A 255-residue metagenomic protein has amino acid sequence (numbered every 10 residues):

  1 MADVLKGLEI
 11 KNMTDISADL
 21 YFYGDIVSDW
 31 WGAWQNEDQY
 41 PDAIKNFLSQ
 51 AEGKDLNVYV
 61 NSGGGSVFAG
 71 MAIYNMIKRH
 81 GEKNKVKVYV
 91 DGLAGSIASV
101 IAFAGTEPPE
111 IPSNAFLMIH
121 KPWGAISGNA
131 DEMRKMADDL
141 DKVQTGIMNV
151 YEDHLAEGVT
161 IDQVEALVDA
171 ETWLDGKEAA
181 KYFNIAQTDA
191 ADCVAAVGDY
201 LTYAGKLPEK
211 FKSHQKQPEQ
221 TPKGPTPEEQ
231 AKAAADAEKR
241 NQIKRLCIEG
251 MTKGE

Functional and structural regions predicted by a protein language model:
M1-I97, G105-E255: N-terminal organellar transit peptides
